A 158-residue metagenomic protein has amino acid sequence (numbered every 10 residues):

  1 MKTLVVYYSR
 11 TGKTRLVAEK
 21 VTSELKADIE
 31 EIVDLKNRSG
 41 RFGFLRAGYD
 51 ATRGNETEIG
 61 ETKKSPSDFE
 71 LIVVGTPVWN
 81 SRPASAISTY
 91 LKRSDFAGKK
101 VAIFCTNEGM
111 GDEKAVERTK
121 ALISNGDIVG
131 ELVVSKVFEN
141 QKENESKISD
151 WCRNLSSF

Functional and structural regions predicted by a protein language model:
M1-V74, S81-A84, S88, K92 (+1 more regions): N-terminal beta1-alpha1-beta2 submodule of the flavodoxin-like/Rossmannoid cofactor-binding fold
T3-Y7, V17, W79, K100 (+2 more regions): Exposed, flexible binding/inhibitory loops of compact, secreted disulfide-stabilized domains
K13, V21, K99-K100, T106: P-loop/Walker A phosphate-binding loop and immediately adjacent motor/lid segment at beta-alpha junctions
V74-G75, I103: Redox-cofactor binding/interface segments in oxidoreductases and associated redox assembly factors
P77-N80, E108: Short glycine-rich anion-binding loops that position phosphate/pyrophosphate groups of nucleotides and phosphorylated
K92-G98, L122-N125: Short, conserved loop/helix-junction motifs that constitute active-site signature segments in enzyme catalytic cores
A102-E143: Short, glycine-/small-residue-rich phosphate/pyrophosphate-handling segment
